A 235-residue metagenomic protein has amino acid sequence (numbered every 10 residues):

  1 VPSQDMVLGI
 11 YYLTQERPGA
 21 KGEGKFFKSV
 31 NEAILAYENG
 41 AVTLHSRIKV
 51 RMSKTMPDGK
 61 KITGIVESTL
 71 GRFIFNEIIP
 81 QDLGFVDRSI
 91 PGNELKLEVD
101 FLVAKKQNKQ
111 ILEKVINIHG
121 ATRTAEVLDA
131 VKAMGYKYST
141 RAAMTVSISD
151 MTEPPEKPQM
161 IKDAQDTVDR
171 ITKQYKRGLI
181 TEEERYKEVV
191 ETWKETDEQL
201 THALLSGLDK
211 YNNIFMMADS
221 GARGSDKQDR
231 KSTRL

Functional and structural regions predicted by a protein language model:
V1-E182, Q228-R230: Feature marking long nucleic-acid-engaging regions of large polymerase/nuclease enzymes
Q4, D129, K187-K194, R223: An alpha-helix initiation/capping motif
G24, T152, Q159, T192 (+2 more regions): Short, surface-exposed, charged/polar-biased interaction segments
T122-D129, G135, T192-L208: C-terminal amphipathic alpha-helical
I161-I171, Y175, R185-L204: Short amphipathic alpha-helical coiled-coil/interface segments
H202-D226: Flexible, glycine/threonine-enriched loop-and-boundary segments that flank and lead into catalytic domains of large
K231-L235: Conserved small/polar residues in nucleotide/adenosyl-binding loops
